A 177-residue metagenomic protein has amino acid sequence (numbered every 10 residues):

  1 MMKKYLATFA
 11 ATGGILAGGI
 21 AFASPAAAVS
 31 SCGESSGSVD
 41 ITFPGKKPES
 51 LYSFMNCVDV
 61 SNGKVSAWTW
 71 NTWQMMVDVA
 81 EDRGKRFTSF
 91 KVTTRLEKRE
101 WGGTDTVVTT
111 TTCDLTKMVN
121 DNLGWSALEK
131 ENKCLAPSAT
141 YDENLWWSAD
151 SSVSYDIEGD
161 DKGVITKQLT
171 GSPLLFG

Functional and structural regions predicted by a protein language model:
M1-A28: Secretory targeting and sorting signals
A27-G177: Post-signal peptide N-terminal regions of Sec-secreted extracellular proteins
